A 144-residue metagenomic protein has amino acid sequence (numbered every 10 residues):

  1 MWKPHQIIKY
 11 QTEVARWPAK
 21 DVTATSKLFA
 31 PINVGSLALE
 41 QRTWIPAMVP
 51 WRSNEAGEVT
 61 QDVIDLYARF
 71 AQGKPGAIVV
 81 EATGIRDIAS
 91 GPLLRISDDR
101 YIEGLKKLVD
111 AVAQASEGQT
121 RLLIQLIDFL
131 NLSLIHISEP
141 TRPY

Functional and structural regions predicted by a protein language model:
M1-N131: N-terminal capping/small domains of soluble enzymes
I135-Y144: Single conserved hydrophobic/aromatic residue that forms the stacking wall/gate of nucleotide- or nucleobase-binding
